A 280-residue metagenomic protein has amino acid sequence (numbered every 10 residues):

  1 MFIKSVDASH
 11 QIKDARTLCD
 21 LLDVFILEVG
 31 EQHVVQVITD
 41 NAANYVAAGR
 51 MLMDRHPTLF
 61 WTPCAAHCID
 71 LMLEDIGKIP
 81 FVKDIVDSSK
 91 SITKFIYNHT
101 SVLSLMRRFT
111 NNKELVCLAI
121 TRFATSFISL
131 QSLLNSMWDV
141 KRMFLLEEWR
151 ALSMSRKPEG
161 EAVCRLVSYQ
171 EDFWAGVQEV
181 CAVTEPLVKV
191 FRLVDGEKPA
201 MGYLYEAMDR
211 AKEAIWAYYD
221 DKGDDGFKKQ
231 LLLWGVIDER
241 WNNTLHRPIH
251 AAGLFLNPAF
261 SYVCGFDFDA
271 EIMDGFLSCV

Functional and structural regions predicted by a protein language model:
M1-I3, V263: Short small-residue beta-strand/loop micro-motif enriched in glycine and branched aliphatics
S5-L21: E2/UBC-UEV (E2-variant) core
A8, L21-V280: A eukaryotic "domain-edge + linker/cap" signature
